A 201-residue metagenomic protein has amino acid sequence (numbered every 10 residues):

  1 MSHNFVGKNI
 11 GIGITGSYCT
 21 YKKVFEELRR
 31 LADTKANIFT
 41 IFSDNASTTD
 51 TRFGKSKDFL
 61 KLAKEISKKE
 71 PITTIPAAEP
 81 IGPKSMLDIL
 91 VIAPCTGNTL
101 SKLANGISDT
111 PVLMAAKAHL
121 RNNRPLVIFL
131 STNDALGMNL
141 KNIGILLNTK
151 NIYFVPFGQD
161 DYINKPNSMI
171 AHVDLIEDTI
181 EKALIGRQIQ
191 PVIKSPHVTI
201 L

Functional and structural regions predicted by a protein language model:
M1-L126, S131-L201: A cross-family phosphate/adenosyl-ligand binding-site feature
